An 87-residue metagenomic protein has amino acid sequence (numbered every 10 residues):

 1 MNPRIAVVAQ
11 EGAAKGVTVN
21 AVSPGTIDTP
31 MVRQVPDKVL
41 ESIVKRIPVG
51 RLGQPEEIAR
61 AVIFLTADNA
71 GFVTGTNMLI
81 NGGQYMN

Functional and structural regions predicted by a protein language model:
M1-G12: Conserved catalytic helix of short-chain dehydrogenase/reductases
I5-A6, A59-V62, T66: Short-chain dehydrogenase/reductase
Q10-K15, I27, G53, T66: A short hydrophobic alpha-helix cap/turn motif
A13, T18, V73-G75, N81: Short, small/polar-rich loop/turn modules that mediate ligand/substrate recognition or access, typified
N20-Q34: Short, flexible catalytic-loop segment of classical short-chain dehydrogenase/reductase
V32, G50, A67-G71, G83: Generic structural signal for alpha-helix termini and adjacent loop/cap motifs
R33-I47: A short C-terminal helix-loop "cap" of Rossmann-like NAD(P)-dependent dehydrogenase/epimerase domains
I47-I58, N69: A conserved structural motif in NAD(P)-dependent oxidoreductases
